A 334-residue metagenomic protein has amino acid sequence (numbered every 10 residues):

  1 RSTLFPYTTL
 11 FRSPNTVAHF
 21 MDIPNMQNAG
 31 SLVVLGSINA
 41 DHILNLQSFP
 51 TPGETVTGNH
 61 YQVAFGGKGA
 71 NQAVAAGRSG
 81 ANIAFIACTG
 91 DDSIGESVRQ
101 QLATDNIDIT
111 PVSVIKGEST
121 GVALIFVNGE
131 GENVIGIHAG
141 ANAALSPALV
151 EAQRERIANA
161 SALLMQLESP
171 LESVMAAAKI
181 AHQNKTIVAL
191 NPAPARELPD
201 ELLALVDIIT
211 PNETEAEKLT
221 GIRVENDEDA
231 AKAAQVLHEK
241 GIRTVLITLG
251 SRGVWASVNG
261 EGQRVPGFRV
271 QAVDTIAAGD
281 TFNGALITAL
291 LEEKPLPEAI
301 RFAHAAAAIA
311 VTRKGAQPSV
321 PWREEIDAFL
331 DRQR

Functional and structural regions predicted by a protein language model:
R1-T9: Single conserved hydrophobic/aromatic residue that forms the stacking wall/gate of nucleotide- or nucleobase-binding
R12-C88, S93-I107, Q271-V273: Glycine-rich phosphate/adenosyl-contacting loop at the front of the ribokinase-like
T16, F20-V33, R196-E201, D227-R334: Conserved phosphate-binding/catalytic region of the ribokinase-like
I38, A193, T214-E215, T281 (+1 more regions): Alpha-helix/helix-capping structural signal
P50-G58, T210-N212, Q263-G267: Short glycine/proline- and charge-enriched loop/turn segments that cap or connect secondary-structure elements
P52-V56, V63, R78-S161, K179 (+1 more regions): Conserved N-terminal subdomain of the carbohydrate kinase-like
V150-Q153, A162-K232, S251-V254: Conserved beta-alpha-beta core of the PfkB/ribokinase-like small-molecule kinase fold
